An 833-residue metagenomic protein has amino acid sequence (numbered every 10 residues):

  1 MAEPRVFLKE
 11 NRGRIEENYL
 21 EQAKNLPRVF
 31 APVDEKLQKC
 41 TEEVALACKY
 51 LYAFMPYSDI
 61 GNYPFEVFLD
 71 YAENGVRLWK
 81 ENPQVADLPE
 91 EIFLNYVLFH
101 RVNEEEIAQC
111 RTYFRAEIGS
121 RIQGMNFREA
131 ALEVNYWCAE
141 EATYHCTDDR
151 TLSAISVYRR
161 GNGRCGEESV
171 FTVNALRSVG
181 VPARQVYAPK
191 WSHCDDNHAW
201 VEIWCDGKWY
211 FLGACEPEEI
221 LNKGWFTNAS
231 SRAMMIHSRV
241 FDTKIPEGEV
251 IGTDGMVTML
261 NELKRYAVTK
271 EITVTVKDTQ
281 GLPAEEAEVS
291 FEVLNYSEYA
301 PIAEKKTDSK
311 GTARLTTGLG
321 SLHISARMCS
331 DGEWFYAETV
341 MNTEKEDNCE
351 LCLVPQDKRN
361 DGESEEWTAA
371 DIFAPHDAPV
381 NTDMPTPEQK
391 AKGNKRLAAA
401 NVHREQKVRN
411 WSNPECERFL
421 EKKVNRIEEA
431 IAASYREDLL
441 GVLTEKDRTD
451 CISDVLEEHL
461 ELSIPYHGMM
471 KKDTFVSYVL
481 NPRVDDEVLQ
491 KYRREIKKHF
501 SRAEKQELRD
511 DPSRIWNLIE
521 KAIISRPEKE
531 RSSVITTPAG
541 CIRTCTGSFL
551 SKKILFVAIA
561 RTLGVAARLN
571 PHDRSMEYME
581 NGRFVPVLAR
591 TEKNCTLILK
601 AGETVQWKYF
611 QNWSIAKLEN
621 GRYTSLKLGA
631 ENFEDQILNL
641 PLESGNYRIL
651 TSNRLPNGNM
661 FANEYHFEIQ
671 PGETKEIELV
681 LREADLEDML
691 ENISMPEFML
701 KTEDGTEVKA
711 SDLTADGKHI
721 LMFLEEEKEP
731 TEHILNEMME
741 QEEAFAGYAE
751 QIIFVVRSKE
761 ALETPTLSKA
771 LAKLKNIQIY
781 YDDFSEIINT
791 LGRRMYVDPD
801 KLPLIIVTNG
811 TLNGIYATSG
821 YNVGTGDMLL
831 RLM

Functional and structural regions predicted by a protein language model:
A2, A116, S120-Y136, H145-S156 (+9 more regions): Hydrophobic/aromatic-rich core segments of domains that either
E3-R160, E388-T544, I554: Secondary-structure boundary elements
K270-G281, C595-V605: A short, amphipathic beta-strand motif
N295-T317, N620-L638: Short, acidic Ser/Thr/Gly-rich low-complexity loop/linker segments typical of extracellular and cell-surface proteins
G311-S325, C329-D331, V340-T343, N632-N657 (+1 more regions): Short Pro-Gly-centered beta-turn/loop motif in secreted/extracellular proteins
A710-M738, Q751-F754: Short active-site neighborhood of thiol/selenol oxidoreductases, capturing the structured segment around
S768-L802: Short, internal strand/loop/helix patches that form the active-site neighborhood or redox-interaction surface
P799-G820: A short, hydrophobic beta-strand/beta-hairpin element that forms part of a small beta-sheet core
